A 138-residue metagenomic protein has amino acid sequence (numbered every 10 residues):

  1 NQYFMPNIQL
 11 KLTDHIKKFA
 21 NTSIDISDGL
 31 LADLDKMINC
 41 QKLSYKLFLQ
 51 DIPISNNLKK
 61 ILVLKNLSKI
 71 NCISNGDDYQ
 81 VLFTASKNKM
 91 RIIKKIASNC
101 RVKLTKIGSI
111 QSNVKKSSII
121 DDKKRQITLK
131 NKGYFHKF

Functional and structural regions predicted by a protein language model:
N1-F138: Helix-biased detector of long, well-ordered alpha-helical tracts
